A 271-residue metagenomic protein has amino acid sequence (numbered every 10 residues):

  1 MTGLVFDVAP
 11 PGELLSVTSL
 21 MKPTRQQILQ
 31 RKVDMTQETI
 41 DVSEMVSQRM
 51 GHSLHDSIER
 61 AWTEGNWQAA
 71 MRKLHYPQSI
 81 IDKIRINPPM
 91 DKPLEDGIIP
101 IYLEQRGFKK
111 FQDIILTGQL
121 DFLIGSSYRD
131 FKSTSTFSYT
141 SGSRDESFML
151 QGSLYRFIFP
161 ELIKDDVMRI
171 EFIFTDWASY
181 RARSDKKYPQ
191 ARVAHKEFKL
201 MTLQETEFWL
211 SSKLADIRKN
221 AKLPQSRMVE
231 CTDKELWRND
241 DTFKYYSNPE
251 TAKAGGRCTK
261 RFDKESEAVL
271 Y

Functional and structural regions predicted by a protein language model:
M1-S127, Y139-E146, A178-K187: Metal-dependent nuclease catalytic cores that hydrolyze phosphodiester bonds in DNA/RNA, characterized by
S53-A61, L154, I158, W209: Amphipathic alpha-helical segments that form well-ordered structural scaffolds and often line/cohere around active
Q112, I158-Y271: Metal-dependent nuclease catalytic regions and adjoining charged, substrate-binding loops involved in nucleic-acid end
D121, D130, Q151: Acidic active-site catalytic centers that drive phospho-/nucleotidyl reactions and related ester hydrolyses
F131-S135: Activation of the activation-loop gatekeeper triad in protein kinase-fold domains
E146-I163: An active-site-proximal "capping" alpha-helix that borders the catalytic cofactor pocket
